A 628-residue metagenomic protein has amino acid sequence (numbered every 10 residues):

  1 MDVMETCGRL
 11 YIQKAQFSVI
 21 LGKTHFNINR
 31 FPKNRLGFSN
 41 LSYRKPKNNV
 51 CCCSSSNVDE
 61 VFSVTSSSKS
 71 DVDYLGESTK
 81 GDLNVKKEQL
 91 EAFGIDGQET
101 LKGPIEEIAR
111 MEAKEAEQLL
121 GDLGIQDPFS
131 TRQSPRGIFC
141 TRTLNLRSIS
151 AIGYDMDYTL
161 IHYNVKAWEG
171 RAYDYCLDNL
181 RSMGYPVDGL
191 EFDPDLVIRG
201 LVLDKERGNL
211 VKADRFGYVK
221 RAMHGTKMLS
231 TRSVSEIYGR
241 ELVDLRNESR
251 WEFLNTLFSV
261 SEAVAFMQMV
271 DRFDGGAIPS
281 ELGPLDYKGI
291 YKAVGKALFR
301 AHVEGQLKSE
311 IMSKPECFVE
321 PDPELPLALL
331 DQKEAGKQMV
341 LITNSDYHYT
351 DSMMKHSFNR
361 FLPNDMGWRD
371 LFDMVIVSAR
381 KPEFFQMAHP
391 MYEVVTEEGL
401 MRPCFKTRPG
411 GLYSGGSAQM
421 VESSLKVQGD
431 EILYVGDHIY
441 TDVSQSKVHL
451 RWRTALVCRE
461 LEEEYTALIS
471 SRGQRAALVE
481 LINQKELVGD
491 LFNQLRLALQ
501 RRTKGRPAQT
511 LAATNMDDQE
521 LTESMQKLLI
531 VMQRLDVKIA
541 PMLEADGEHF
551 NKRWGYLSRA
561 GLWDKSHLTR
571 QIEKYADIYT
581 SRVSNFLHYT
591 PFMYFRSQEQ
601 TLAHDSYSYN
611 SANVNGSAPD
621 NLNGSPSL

Functional and structural regions predicted by a protein language model:
D2-L628: HAD-like aspartate-dependent phosphatase fold
